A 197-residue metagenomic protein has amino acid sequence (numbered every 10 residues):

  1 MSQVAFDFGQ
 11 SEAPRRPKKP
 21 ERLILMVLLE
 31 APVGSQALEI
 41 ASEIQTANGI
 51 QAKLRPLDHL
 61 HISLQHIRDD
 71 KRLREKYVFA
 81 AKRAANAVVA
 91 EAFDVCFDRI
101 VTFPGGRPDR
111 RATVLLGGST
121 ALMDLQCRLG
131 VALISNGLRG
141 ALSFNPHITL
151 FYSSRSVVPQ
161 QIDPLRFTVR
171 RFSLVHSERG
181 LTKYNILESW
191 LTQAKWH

Functional and structural regions predicted by a protein language model:
M1-H197: Histidine-dependent nucleotide/RNA phosphoesterase domain, centered on the 2H-phosphoesterase fold with its duplicated
